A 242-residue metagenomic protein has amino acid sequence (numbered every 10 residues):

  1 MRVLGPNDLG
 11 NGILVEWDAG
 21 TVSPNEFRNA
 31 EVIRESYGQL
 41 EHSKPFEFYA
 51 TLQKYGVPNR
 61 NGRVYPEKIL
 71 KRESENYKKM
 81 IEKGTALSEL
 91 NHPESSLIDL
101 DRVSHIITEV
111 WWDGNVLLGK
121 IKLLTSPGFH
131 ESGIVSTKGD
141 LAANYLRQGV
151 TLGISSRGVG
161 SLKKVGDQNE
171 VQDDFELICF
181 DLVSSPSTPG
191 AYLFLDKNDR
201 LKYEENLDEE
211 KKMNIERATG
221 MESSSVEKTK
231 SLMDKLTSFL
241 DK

Functional and structural regions predicted by a protein language model:
M1-T85, K230: Polar/acidic, low-complexity leader/linker segments enriched in S/T/G and N/D
V3-E16, T108-E216: Residue microenvironments linked to proteolytic maturation and disulfide-stabilized extracellular modules
L4, K212-K242: Terminal short linear interaction segments
W17-V22, V32, L97, R102 (+2 more regions): A structural signal for short, hydrophobic beta-strand segments that form beta-sheets in beta-rich/all-beta domains
P45-Y49, G84-L87, V116, G153 (+1 more regions): A residue-level signal for beta-strand positions that form part of recognition/binding surfaces within mature
L52-P58, N91-E94, R157-V165: Short, flexible beta-strand-to-coil junctions
K54-R63, E94-D99, S126-I134: Short, surface-exposed beta-strand/loop "edge" segments at domain boundaries and coil↔beta transitions
I81-I98, I154: Short conserved beta-strand and strand-loop elements enriched in small hydrophobics with frequent Asp/Gly
